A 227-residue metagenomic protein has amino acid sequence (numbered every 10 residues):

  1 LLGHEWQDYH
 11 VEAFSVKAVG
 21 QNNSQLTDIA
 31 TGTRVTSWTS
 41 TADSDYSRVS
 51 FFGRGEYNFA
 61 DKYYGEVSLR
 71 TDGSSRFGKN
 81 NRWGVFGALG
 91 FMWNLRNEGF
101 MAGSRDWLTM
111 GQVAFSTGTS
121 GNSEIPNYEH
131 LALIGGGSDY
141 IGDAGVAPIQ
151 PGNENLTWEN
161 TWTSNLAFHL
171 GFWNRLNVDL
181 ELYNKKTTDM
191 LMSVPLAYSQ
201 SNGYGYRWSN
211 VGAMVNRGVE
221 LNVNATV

Functional and structural regions predicted by a protein language model:
L1-V227: Extracellular/periplasmic, surface-exposed regions of secreted and cell-surface proteins
